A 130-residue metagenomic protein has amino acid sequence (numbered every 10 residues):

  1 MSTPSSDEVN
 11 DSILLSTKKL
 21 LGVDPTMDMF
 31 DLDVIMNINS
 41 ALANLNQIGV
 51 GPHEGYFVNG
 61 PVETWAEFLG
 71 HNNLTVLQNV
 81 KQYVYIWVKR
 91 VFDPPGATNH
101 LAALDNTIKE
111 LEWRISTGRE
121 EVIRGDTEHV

Functional and structural regions predicted by a protein language model:
M1-V130: Divalent metal-cofactor coordination and adjacent catalytic microenvironments
